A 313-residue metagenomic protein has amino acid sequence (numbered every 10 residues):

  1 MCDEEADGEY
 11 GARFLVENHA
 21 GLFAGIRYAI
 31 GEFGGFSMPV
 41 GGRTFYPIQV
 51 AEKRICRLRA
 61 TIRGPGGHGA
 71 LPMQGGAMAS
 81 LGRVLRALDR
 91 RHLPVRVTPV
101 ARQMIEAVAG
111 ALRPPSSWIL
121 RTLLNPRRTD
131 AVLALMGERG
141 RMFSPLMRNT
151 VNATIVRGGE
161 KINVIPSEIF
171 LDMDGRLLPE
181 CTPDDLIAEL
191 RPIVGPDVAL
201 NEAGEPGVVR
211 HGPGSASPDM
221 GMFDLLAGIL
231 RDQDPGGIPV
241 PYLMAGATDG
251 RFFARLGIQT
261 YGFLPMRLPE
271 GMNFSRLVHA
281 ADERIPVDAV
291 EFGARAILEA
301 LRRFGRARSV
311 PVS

Functional and structural regions predicted by a protein language model:
M1-P47: Acidic/histidine-rich catalytic neighborhood of metal-dependent amide-processing enzymes
G34-T44, I48-A51, I55-F292, L298 (+1 more regions): Metal-dependent amide/peptide-bond hydrolase catalytic core, centered on the "pita-bread" metallohydrolase fold
